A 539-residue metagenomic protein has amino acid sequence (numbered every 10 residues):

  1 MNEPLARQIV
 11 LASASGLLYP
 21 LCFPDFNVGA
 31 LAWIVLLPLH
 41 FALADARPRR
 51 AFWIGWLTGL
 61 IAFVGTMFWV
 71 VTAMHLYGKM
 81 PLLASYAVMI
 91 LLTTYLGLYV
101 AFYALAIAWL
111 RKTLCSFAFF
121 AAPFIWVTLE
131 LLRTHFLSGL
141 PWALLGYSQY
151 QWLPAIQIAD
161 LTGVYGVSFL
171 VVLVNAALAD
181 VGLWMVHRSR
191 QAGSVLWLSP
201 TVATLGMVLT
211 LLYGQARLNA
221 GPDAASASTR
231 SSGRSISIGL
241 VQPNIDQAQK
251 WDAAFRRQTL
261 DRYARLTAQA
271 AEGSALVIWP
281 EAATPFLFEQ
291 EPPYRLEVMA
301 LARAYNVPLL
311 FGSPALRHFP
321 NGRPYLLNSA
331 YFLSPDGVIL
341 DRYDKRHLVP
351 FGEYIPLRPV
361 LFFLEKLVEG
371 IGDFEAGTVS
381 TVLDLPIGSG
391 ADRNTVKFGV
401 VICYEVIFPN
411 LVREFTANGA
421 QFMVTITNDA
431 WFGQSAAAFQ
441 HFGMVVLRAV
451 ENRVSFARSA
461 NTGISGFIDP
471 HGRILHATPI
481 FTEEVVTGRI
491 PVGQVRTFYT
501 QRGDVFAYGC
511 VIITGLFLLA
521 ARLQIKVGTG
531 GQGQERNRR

Functional and structural regions predicted by a protein language model:
M1-G221, D261, G433-Q434, V445-R448 (+3 more regions): Membrane-embedded alpha-helical bundles of multi-pass enzymes that act on lipidic or dolichyl-linked glycan substrates
Y86-T93, I245-W251, E365-L367: Short glycine/proline- and acidic residue-enriched helix-loop micro-motifs that form flexible lids or anion-recognition
Y103, A264-A268, S380: Generic structural signal for well-ordered alpha-helices, preferentially at hydrophobic/aromatic core positions
Q149, L240-I245, H347, I490-V492: Short, small-residue-rich loop/turn micro-motifs
Q151-Q157, L205-W279, E289-M299: Membrane-interface segments at or immediately adjacent to transmembrane helices that form the boundary between
W184, R265-Q269, E414: A generic secondary-structure signal
S189-Q191, P222-R230, S389-N394, G528-N537: Intrinsically disordered, low-complexity terminal tails and inter-domain linkers enriched for S/T/G/P/D/E
F255-D261, E272, L276-G530, R538-R539: Solvent-exposed soluble domains appended to multi-pass membrane proteins
